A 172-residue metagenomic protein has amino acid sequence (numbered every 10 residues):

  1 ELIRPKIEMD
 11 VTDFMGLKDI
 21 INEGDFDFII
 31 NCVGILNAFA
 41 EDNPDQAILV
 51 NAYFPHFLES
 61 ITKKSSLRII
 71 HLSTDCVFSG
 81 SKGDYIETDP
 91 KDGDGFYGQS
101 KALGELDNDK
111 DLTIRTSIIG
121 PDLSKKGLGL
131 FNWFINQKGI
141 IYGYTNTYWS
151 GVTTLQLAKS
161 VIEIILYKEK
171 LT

Functional and structural regions predicted by a protein language model:
L2-T12: A short beta-strand-loop structural module common to alpha/beta enzyme folds
P5, I29-V33, I69-D75, S79 (+1 more regions): SDR active-site strand-loop-helix element
V11-V50: NAD(P)H-binding glycine-rich loop region in Rossmannoid oxidoreductase-like domains and their noncatalytic homologs
T12, D42, Q46-F57, K91 (+2 more regions): Glycine-rich NAD(P)-binding loop of the Rossmann-fold in SDR/ketoreductase-type enzymes
F39-D45, G80-D84, S124: Conserved catalytic-core motifs of eukaryotic protein kinase domains, centered on the activation segment
H56-D92: Conserved Rossmann-fold NAD(P)-dependent oxidoreductase catalytic core, especially the SDR/UDP-sugar
D94, L106-E163: NAD(P)-dependent short-chain dehydrogenase/reductase
I140-Y142, Y167-T172: Core catalytic loop region at the nicotinamide-binding pocket of NAD(P)H-dependent oxidoreductases
